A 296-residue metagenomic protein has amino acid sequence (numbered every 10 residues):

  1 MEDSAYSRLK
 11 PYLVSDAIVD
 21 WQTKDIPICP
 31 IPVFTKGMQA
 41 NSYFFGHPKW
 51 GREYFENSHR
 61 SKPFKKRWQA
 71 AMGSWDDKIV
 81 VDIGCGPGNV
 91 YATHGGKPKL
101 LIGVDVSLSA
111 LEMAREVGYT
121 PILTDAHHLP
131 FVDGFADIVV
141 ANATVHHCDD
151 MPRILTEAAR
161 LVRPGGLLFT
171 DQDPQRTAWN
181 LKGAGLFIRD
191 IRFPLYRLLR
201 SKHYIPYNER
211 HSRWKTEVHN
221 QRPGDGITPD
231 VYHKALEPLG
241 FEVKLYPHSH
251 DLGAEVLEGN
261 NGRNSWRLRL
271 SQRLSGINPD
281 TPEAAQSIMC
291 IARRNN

Functional and structural regions predicted by a protein language model:
E2, Y6-L9, S15-D16, S212-G224 (+1 more regions): A C-terminal cap/extension of S-adenosyl-L-methionine-dependent methyltransferases that defines the acceptor-substrate
E2-D76, N89-T93: Conserved class I S-adenosyl-L-methionine
K78-G84: Conserved class I S-adenosyl-L-methionine
P87-H128: Class I SAM-dependent methyltransferase SAM/SAH-binding core
V140: A conserved beta-strand element that flanks and buttresses the S-adenosyl-L-methionine
A143-T144: Short catalytic micro-motifs in class I SAM-dependent methyltransferases
P152-P164: A short glycine-rich, Lys/Arg-flanked "PGG" loop and its adjoining helix->strand segment in the class I
L167-Y204: Conserved class I S-adenosyl-L-methionine
